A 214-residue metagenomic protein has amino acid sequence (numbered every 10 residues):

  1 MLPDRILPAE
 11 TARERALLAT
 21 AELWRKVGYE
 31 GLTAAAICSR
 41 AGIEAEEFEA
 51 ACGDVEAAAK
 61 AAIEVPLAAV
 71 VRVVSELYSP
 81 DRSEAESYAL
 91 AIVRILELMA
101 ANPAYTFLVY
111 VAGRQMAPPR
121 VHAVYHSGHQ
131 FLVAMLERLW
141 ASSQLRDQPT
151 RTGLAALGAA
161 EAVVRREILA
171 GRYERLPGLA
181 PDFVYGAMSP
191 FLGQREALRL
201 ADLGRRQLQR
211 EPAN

Functional and structural regions predicted by a protein language model:
M1, A134, R138, L169-N214: C-terminal peripheral helix-coil segments that are non-catalytic and often amphipathic
A9-T20, I37, A58, A62-V70: Generic hydrophobic, amphipathic alpha-helix propensity
L18, A85-A100, L154, G158 (+1 more regions): Amphipathic alpha-helical segments that line or abut small-molecule/effector binding pockets and mediate allosteric
L23-A61: Helix-turn-helix
A57, A61, R72-A104: Hydrophobic alpha-helical connector segments
V70-V71, L108-V109, A160: Short, structured motif recognition centered on aromatic/hydrophobic residues
S87, M99-P119, V133-E137, R165: Amphipathic alpha-helical segments used for helix-helix packing
P118-S142, T150-A162, P177-Y185: Amphipathic alpha-helical packing segments from all-alpha helical-bundle domains
